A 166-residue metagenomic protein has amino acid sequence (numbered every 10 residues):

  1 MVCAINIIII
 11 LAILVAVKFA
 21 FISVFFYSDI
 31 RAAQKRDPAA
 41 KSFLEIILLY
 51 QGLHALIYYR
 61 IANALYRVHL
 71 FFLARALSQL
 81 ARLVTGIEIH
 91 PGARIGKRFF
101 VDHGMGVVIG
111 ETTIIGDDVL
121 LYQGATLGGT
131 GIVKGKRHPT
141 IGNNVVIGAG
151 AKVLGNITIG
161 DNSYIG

Functional and structural regions predicted by a protein language model:
M1-T85: Terminal amphipathic alpha-helical/low-complexity segments used for targeting or macromolecular assembly
R82-G166: Structural signal for interior beta-strand "rungs" in well-ordered beta-sheet cores of soluble enzyme domains
